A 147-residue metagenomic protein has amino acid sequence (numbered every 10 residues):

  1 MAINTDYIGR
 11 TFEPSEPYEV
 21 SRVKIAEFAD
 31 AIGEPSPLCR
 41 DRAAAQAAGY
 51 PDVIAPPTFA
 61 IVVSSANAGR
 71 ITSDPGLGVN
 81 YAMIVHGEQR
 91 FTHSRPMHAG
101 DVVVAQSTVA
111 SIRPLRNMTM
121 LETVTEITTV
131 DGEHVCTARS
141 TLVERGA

Functional and structural regions predicted by a protein language model:
M1-D6, E88, T92-A147: HotDog/MaoC-like acyl-thioester-processing domains
M1-H86: Hot-dog-fold acyl-thioester-processing enzymes
